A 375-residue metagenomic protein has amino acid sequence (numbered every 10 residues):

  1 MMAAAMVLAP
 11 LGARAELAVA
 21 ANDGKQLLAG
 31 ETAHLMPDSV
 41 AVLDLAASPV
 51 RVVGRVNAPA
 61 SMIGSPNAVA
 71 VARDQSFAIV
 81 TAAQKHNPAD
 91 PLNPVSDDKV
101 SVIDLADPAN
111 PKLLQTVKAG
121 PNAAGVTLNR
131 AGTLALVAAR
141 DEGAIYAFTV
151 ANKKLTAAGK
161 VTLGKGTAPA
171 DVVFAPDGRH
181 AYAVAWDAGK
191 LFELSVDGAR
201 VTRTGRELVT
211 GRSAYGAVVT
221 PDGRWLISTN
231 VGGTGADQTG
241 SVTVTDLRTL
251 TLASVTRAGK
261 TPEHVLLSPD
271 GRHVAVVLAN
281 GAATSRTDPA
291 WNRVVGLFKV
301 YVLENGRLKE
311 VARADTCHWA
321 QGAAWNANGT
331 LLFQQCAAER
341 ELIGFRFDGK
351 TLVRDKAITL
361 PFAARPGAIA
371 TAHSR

Functional and structural regions predicted by a protein language model:
M1-A13: Gram-negative bacterial Sec-dependent N-terminal signal peptides
L11-R375: Predominantly soluble domains enriched in secretory-pathway, periplasmic, or organellar proteins
